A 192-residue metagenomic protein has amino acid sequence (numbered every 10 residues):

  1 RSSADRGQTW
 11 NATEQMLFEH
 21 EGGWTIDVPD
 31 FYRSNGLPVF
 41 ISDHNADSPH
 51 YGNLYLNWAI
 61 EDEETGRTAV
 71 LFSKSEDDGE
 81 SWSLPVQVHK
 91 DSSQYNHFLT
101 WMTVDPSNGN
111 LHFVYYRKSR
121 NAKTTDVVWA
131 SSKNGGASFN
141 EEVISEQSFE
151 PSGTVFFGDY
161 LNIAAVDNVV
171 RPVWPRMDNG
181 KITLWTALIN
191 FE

Functional and structural regions predicted by a protein language model:
R1-E192: Extracellular, repeat-based ectodomains that mediate carbohydrate processing or recognition
